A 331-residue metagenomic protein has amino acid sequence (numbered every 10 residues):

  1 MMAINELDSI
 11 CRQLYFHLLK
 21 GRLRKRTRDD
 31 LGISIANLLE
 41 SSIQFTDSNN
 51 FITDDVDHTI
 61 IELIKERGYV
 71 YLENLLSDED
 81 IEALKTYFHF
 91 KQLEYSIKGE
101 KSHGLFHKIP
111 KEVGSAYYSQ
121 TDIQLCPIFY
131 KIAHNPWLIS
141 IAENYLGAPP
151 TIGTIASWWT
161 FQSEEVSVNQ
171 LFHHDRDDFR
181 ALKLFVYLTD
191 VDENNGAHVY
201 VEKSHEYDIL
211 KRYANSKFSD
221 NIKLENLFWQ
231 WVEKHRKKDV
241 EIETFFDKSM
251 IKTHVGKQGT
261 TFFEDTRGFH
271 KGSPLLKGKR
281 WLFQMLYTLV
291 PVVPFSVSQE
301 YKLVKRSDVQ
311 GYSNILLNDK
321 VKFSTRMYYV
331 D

Functional and structural regions predicted by a protein language model:
M1-E66: Fe(II)/2-oxoglutarate
L76-L93, K111-A156, L188, D220 (+1 more regions): Signature of the catalytic double-stranded beta-helix
E112-I123, W137-Y207: Conserved double-stranded beta-helix
K183-V186, E202, G278-V293: A short hydrophobic beta-strand segment most commonly corresponding to one strand of the jelly-roll/cupin
N194-G268: Double-stranded beta-helix
V201, D208-L210, K234, L289-L317: Double-stranded beta-helix
H270-L276: Short beta-strand His + acidic residue motifs that chelate non-heme Fe in jelly-roll/DSBH and cupin folds
